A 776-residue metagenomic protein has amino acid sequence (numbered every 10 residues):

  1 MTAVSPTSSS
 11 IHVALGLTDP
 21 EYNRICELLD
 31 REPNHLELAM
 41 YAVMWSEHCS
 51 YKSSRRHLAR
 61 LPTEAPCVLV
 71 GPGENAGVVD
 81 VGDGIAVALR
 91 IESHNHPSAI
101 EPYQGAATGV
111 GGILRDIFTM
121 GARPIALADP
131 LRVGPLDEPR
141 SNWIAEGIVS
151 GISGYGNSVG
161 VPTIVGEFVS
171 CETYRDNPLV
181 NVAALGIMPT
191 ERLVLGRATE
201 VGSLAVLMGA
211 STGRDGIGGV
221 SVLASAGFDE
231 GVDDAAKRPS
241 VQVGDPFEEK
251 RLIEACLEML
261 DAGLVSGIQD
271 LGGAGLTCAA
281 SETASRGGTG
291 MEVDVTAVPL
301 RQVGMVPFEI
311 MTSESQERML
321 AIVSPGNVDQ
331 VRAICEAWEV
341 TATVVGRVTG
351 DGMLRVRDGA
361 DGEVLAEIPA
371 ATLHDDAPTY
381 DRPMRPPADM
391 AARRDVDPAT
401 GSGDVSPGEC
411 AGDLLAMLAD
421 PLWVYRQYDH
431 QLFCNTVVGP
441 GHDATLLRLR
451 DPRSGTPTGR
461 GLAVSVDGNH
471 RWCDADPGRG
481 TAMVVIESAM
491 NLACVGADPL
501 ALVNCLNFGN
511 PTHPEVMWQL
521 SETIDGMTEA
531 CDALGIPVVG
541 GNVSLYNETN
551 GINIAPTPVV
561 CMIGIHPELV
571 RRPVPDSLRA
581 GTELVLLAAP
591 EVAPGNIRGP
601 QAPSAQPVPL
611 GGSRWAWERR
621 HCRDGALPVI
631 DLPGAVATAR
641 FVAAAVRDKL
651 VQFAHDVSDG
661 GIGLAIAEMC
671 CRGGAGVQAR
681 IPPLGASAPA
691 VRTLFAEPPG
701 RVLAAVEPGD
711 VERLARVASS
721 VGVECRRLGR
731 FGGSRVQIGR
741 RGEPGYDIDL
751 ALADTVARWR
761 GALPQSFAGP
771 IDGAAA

Functional and structural regions predicted by a protein language model:
A3-L15, D19-E21, E27-L38, D176-P178 (+9 more regions): Glycine-/charge-enriched secondary-structure boundary and capping motifs
A3-V4, S9-D80: N-terminal amphipathic, basic-rich helices that act as targeting or association modules
W45, C49, L58-T108, G112-L114 (+7 more regions): Non-catalytic terminal/interface segments that mediate subunit docking, oligomerization, and allosteric communication
E74-V340, T349-M353, R357, Y380 (+10 more regions): Mobile "lid/hinge" segments at catalytic clefts and subdomain interfaces of large enzymes
V149, V194-G196, P421-V424, T693-F695: Short histidine-centered beta-strand/loop micro-motifs that create catalytic or ligand/metal-coordination sites
